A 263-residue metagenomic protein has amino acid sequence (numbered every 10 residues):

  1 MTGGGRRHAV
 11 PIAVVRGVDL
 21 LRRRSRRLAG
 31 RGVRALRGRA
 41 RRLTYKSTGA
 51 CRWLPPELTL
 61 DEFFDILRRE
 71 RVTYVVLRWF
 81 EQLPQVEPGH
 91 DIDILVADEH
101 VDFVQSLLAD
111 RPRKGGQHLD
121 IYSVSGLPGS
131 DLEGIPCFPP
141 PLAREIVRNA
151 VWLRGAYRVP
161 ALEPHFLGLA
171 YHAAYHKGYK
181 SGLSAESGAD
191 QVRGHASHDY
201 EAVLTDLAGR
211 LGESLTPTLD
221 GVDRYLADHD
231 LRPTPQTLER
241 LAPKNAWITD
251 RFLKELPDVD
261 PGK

Functional and structural regions predicted by a protein language model:
T2-G89, V96-K263: The feature captures the alpha-helical scaffold/lid subdomain characteristic of nucleotidyltransferase
